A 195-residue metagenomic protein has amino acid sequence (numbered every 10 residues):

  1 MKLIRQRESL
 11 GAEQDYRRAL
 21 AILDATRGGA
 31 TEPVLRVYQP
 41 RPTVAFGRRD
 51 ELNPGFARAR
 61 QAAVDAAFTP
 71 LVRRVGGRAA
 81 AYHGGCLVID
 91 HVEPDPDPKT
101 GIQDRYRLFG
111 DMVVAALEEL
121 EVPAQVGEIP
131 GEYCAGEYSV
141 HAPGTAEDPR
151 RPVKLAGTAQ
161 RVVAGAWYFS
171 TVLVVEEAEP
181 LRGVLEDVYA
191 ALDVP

Functional and structural regions predicted by a protein language model:
M1-R74: N-terminal low-complexity, intrinsically disordered segments
I4-R5, Y38, G47, L71 (+4 more regions): Residues in well-ordered beta-strands of folded domains
S9, G47-R49, P96-D104: Flexible, glycine/proline-enriched loop segments at strand-loop-helix junctions that form or flank small-ligand binding
P33, P42, L87, G136-Y138 (+1 more regions): Structural beta-strand/beta-sheet cores of well-ordered domains, especially the beta-sheet scaffolds that support
R41, E93-D95: Short, histidine-centered active-site or binding-site loop motifs used for metal coordination, general acid-base
R74-A80, G85-C86: Short glycine-enriched loops at secondary-structure junctions
H83-E93, G165-A166, S170: DPxDG-like acidic metal-binding loop motif
D97-R105, F109-P195: Catalytic beta-strand/loop module used to bind and position nucleotide/cofactor moieties in cofactor-attachment
